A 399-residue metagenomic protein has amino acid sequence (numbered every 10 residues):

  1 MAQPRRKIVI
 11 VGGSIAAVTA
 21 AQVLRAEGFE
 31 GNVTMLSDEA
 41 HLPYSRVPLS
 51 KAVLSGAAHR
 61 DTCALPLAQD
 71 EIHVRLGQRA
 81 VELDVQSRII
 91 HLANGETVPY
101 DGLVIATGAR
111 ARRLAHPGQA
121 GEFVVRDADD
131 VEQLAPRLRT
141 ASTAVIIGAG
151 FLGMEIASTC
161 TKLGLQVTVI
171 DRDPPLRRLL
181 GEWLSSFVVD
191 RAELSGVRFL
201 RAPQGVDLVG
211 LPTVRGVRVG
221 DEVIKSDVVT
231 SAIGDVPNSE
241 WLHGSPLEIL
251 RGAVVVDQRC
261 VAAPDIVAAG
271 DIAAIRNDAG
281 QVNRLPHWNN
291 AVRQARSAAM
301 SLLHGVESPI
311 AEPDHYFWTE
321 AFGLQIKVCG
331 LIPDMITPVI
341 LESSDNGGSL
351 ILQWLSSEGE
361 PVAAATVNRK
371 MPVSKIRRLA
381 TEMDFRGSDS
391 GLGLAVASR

Functional and structural regions predicted by a protein language model:
M1-I8, L65-T143, V217-V223, D227-A232 (+2 more regions): FAD-binding core/adjacent interface of flavoenzyme oxidoreductases
A2-I72, T159-L179: Beta1-alpha1 glycine-rich phosphate/pyrophosphate-binding loop at the start of Rossmann-like nucleotide-binding domains
Q3-R6, A274-M371: Mid-to-C-terminal Rossmann-like scaffold of FAD/NAD(P)H-dependent oxidoreductases
G12-I15, R126, I147-G150: Glycine-rich Rossmann-fold phosphate-binding loop(s) that bind the pyrophosphate of adenine dinucleotide cofactors
H41, T143, F151-D207, P313-A321: Rossmann-like dinucleotide-binding cores of NAD(P)H-dependent redox enzymes
P48-G77, W183-V206: N-terminal glycine-rich dinucleotide-binding loop that anchors FAD/FMN and/or NAD(P) in oxidoreductases
A120-R139, P212, G216-R218, V223-S297: FAD-site-proximal beta/loop scaffold in flavoenzymes
R386-R399: Cysteine/selenocysteine-centered motifs that mediate thiol-based redox chemistry or coordinate metal-sulfur cofactors
